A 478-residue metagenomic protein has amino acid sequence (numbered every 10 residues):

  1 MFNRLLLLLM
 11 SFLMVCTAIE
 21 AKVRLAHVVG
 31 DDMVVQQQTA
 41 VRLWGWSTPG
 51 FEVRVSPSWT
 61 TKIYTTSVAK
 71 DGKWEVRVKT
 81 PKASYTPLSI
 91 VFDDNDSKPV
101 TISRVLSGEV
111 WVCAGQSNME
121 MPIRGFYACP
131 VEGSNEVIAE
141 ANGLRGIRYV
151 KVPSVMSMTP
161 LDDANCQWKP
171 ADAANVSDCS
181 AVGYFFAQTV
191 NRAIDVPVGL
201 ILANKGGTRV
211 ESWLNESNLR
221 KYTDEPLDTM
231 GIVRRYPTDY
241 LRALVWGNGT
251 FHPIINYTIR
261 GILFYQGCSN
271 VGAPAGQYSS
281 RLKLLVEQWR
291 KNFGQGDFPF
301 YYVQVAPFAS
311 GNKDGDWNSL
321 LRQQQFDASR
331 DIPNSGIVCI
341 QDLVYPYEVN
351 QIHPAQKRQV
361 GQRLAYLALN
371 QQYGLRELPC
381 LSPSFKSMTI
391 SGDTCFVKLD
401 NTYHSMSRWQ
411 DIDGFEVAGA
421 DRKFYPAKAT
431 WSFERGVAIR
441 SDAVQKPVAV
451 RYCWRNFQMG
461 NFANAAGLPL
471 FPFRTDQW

Functional and structural regions predicted by a protein language model:
M1-L7: Bacterial N-terminal signal peptides that target proteins for export
L7-V15: Bacterial N-terminal signal peptides
T17-A21: Sec/Tat signal peptide C-region and signal peptidase I cleavage site
K22-W478: Cell-envelope and extracellular/periplasmic
